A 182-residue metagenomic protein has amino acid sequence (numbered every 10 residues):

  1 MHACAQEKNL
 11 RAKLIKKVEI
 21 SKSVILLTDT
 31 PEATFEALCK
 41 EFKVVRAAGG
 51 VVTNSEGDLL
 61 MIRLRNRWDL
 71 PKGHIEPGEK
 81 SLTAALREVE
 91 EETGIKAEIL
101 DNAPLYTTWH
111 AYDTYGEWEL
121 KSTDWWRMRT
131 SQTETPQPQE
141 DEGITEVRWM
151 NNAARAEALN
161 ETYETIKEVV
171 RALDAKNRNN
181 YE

Functional and structural regions predicted by a protein language model:
C4-G49: Acidic, metal-coordinating catalytic segment for phosphate/diphosphate chemistry, firing primarily on the Nudix
K43-A48, R65, K121-T123: Short connector loops at helix/strand junctions that flank enzyme active sites, especially segments positioning acidic
A48, G57, T123-D124, T145: Change "...and in nucleic-acid phosphodiester-cleaving endonucleases..." to "...and in nucleic-acid processing enzymes
G49, D113-Y115, E119, E140-E142: Terminal interaction module
V52, R127-R129, R148-N151: Short, well-ordered beta-strand micro-motif
T53-E91: Conserved Nudix-box catalytic region and its N-terminal flanking loop in Nudix hydrolases and closely related
G94-E134: Active-site segment of metal-dependent pyrophosphate-handling enzymes, primarily the Nudix hydrolase catalytic core
T135-E182: Nudix hydrolase/Nudix homology domain
